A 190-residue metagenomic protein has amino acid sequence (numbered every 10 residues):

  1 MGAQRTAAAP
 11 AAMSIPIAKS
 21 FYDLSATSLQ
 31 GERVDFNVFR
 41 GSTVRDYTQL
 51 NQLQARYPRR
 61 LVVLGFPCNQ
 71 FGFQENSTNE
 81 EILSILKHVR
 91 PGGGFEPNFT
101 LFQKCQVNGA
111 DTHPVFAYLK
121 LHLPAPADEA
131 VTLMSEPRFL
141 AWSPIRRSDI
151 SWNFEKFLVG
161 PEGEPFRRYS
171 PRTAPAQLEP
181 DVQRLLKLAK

Functional and structural regions predicted by a protein language model:
R5-N37, A125-P126: N-terminal "domain-start" segment that seeds a small globular fold
A26, G31, F36, G41 (+3 more regions): Alpha-helical solenoid scaffolds in eukaryotic macromolecular assemblies
R40-F66, K87-G92: Conserved helix-turn-beta segment immediately C-terminal to the redox Cys motif in thioredoxin-like folds
G41, P171-P175, P180, L186: A short acidic/small-residue loop/turn micro-motif
Q49-Q52, S77, E81, A110-P114 (+1 more regions): Extracytoplasmic/secreted proteins, especially bacterial periplasmic and envelope-associated proteins
P58-N79, G94-G109: Thiol-based oxidoreductase modules, predominantly thioredoxin-like and allied folds used for disulfide exchange
H88-T173: Thiol/selenol-based redox catalytic cores and closely related redox-interacting motifs
L123, L185-K190: Short, hydrophobic alpha-helical segments
